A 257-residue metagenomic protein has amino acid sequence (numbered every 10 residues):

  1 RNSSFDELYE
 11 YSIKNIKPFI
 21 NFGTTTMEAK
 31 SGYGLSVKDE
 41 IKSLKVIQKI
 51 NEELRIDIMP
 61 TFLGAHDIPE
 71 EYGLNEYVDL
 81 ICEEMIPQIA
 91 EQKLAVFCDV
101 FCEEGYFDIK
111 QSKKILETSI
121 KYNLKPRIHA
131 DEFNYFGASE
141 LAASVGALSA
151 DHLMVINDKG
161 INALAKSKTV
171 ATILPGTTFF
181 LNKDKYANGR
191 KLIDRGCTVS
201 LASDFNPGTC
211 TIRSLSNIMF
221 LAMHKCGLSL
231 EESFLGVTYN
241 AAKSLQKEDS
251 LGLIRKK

Functional and structural regions predicted by a protein language model:
R1-S12, K17-P18, T25-F136: Metal-coordinating catalytic core of metallo-dependent amide/deamination hydrolases
I20, C82, A90-E91, I120 (+3 more regions): Non-catalytic positions within long, well-ordered alpha-helices that form the structural scaffold/packing of enzyme
K125, Y135-S250: Active-site-adjacent C-terminal substructures of enzyme catalytic domains
